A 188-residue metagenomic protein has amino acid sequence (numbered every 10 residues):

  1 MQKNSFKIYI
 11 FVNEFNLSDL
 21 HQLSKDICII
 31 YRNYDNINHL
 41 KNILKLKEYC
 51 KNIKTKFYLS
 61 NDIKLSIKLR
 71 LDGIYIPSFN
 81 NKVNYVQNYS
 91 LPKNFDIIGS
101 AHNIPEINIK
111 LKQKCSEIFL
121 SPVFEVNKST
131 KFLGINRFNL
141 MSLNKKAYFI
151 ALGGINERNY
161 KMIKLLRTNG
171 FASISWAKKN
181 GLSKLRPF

Functional and structural regions predicted by a protein language model:
M1-S18, F188: N-terminal amphipathic alpha-helix/helix-capping segment at the start of soluble metabolic enzymes
K7-Y9, D26-I30, K56-Y58, D72-Y75 (+4 more regions): Structural preference for beta-strand elements that scaffold enzyme active sites
I10, I29, S66, K110 (+3 more regions): Conserved, mostly hydrophobic/aromatic
V12-E14, K56-K64, S78-F79, I98-I107 (+2 more regions): Glycine-rich beta-to-alpha transition loops that act as phosphate-gripper elements at the mouths of alpha/beta enzyme
L17, K25-S90: N-terminal active-site wall of soluble small-molecule enzyme domains
L17-I27, I107-L120: Alpha/beta enzyme core
N42-K56, Q87-N103, K131-G154, F188: Alpha-helix-loop-beta-strand connector modules within alpha/beta enzyme cores
I74-V86, F119-G134, I155-F188: Glycine-rich phosphate-binding active-site loops on the catalytic face of alpha/beta enzymes
